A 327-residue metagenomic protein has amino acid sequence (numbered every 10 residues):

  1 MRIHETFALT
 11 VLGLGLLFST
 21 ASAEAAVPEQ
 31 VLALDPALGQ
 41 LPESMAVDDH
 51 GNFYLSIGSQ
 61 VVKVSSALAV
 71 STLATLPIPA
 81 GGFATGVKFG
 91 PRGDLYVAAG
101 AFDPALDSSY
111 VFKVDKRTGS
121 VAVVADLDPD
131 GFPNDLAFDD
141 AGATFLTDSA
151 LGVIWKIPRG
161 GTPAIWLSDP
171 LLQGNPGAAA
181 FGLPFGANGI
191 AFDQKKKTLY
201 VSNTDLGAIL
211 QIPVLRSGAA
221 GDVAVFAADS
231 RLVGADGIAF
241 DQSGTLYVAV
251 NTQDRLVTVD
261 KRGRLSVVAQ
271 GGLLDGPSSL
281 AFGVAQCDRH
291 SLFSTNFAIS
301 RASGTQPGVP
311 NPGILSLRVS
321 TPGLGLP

Functional and structural regions predicted by a protein language model:
A8-S19: Bacterial N-terminal signal peptides
P28-P36, V70-P77, S120-D126, A164-L167 (+3 more regions): A short beta-strand motif characteristic of beta-propeller blades
A37-H50, S56-G58, I78-F102, L127-T144 (+7 more regions): Beta-rich, blade/repeat-based domains predominating in secreted/periplasmic proteins but also intracellular
L55-T75: Beta-propeller domains
Q60-V62, S109-F112, V153-K156, A208-L210 (+2 more regions): A short loop-to-beta-strand structural motif that recurs across blades of beta-propeller domains
V64-A69, D115-G119, P158-T162, P213-G218 (+2 more regions): Short loop/turn segments that connect beta-strands within beta-propeller blades
K113-L167: Hydrophobic alpha-helical segments and helix pairs
A281-P327: Blade-level signature of beta-propeller repeat domains, shared across WD40, Kelch, NHL, RCC1 and BNR/Asp-box propellers
